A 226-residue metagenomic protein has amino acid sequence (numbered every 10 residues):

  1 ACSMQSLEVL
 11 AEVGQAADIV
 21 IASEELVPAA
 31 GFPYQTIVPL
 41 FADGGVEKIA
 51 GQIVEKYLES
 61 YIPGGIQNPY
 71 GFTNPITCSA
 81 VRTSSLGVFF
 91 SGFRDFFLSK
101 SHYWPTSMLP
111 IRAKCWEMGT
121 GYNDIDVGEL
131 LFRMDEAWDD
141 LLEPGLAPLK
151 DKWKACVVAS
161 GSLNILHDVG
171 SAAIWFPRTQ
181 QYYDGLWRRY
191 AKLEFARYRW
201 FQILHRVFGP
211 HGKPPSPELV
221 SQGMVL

Functional and structural regions predicted by a protein language model:
A1-L226: Terminal, contiguous helix-loop blocks that mediate binding/assembly
